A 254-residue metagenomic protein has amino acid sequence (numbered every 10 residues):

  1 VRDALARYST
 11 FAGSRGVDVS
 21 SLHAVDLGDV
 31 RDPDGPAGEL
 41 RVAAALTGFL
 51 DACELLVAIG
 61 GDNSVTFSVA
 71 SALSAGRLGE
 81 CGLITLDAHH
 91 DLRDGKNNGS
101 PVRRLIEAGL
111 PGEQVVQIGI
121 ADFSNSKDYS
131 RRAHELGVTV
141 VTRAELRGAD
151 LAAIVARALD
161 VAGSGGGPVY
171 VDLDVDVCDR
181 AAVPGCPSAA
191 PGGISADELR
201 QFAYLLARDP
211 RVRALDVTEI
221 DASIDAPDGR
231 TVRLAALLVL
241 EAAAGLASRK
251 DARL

Functional and structural regions predicted by a protein language model:
R2-L254: Conserved alpha-helical scaffold segments that buttress catalytic/binding sites
